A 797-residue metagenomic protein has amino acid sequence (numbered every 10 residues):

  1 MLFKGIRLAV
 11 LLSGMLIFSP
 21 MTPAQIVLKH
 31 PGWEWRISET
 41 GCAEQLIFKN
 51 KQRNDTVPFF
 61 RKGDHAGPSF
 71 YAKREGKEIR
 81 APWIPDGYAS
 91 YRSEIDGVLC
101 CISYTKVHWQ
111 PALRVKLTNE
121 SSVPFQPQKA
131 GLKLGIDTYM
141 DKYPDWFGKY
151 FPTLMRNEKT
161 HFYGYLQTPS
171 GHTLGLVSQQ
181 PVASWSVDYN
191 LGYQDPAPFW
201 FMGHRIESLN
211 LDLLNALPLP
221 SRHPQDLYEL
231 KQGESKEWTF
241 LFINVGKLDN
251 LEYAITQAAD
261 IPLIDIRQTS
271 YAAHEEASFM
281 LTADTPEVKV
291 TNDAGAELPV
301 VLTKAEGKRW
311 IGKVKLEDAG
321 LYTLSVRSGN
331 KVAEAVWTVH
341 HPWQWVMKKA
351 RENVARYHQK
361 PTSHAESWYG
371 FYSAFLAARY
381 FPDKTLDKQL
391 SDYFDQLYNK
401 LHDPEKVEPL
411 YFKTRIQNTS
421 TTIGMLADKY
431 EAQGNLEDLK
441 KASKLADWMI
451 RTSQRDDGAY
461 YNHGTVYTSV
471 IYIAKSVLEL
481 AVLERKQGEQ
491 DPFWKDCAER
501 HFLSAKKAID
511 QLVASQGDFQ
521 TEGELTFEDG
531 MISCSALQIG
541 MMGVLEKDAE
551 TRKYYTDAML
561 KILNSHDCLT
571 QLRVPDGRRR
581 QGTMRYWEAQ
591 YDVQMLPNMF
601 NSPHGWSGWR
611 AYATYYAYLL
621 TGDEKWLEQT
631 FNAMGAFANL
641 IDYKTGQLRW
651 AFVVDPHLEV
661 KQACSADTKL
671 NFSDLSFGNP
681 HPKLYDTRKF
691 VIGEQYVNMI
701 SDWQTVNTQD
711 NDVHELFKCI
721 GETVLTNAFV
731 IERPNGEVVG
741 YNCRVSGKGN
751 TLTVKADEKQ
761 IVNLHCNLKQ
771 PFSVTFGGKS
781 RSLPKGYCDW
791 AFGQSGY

Functional and structural regions predicted by a protein language model:
M1-V10: Bacterial N-terminal signal peptides that target proteins for export
F18-S19: N-terminal signal peptide c-region/cleavage motif recognized by signal peptidases
P23-Y193, E234, T239, R744-A756 (+1 more regions): Beta-strand-rich N-terminal accessory domains
F147-E229, G295-P299, P771-V774, R781-P784 (+1 more regions): Trp/Gly-enriched beta-strand surface patches
R267-E275, S363-H364: Short, solvent-exposed loop/linker segments at the N-terminal edge of repeated beta-sheet extracellular domains
A273-T285, V754-A756, L764-C766: Aromatic/hydrophobic beta-strand junction motif of beta-rich domains
V288-V290, D318-N330, Y797: Short, aromatic- and glycine-rich surface loops/edge beta-strands on solvent-exposed regions
I311-E317, T323, V332-P771, G777-S780 (+1 more regions): Glycan-recognition and catalytic cores of secretory/periplasmic carbohydrate-active enzymes
